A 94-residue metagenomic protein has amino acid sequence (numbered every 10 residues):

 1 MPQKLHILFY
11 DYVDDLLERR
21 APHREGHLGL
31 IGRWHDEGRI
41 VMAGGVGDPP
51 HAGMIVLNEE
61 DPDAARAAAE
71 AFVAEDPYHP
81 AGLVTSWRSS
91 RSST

Functional and structural regions predicted by a protein language model:
M1-T94: Conserved, structured core segments of small domains
